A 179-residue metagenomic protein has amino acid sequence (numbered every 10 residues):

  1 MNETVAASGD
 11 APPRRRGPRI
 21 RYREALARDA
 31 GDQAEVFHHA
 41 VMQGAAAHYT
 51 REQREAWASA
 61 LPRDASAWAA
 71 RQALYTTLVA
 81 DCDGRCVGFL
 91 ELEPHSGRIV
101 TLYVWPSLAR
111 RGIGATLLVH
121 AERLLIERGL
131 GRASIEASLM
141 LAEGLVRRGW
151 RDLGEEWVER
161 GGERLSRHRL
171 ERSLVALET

Functional and structural regions predicted by a protein language model:
M1-G31, A176-T179: Conserved N-terminal entry element of GNAT/NAT acetyltransferase domains
E3, E24-A27, E35-S107, L118-H120 (+3 more regions): Acetyl-CoA-dependent GNAT
Y22, R110, S134: Conserved SAM-binding loop
G112-G114: Conserved G/P- and acidic residue-centered "switch" motifs that form tight phosphate/ATP-binding loops in soluble
L117, L141-G144: Conserved short alpha-helix immediately C-terminal to the canonical SAM/SAH-binding motif I of Rossmann-like
L125-M140: Conserved GNAT acetyl-CoA-binding A-motif
S134-E136, R151-R169: Conserved catalytic-core motifs of GNAT/GCN5-like acyltransferases
L145-V146, W150: Conserved active-site tyrosine of GNAT-family acetyltransferases
